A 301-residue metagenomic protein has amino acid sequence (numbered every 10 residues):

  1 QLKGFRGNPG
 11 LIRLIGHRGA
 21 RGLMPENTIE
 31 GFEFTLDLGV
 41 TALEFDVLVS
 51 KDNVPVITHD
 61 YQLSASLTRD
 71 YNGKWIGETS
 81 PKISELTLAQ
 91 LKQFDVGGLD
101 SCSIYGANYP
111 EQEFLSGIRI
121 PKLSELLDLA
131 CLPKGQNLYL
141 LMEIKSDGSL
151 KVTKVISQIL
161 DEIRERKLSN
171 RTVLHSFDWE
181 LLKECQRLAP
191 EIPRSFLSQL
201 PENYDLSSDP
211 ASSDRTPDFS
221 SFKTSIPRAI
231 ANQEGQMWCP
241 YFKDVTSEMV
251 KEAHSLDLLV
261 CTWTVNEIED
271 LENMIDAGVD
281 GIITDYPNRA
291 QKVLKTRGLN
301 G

Functional and structural regions predicted by a protein language model:
Q1-G301: Phosphate-group recognition and catalysis centered on beta-loop-alpha active-site segments
